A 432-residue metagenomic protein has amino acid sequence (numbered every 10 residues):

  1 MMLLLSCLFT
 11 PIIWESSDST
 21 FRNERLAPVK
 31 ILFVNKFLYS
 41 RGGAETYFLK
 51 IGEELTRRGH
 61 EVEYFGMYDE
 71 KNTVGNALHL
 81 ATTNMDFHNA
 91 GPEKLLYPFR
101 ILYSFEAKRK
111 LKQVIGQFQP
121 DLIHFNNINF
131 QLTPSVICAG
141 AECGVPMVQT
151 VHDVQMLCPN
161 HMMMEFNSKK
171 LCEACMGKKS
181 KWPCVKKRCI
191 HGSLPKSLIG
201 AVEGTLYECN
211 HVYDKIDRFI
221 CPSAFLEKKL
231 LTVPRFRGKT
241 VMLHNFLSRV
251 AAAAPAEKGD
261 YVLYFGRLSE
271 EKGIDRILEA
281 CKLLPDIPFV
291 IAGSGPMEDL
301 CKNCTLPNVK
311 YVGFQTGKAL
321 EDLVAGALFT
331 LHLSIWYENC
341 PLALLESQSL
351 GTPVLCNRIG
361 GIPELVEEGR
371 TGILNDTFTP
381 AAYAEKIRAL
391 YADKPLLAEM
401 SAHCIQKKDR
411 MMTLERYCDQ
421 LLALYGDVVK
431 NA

Functional and structural regions predicted by a protein language model:
E142, Q155, K170-R218: Membrane-proximal helix-turn-helix segments that form the acceptor-binding/catalytic region of lipid-linked
I220, L247, A254-K272, L278-L284 (+1 more regions): Conserved donor-binding/catalytic core segment of Leloir-type glycosyltransferases
F225, F246: Carbohydrate-associated surface elements
D299-D322: Nucleotide-activated donor-binding/catalytic signature segment of Leloir-type glycosyltransferases, i.e., the conserved
A325-N339, T352: Acidic donor-binding loop of glycosyltransferase active sites
L344, I359-G369, I373-N375: Short acidic/histidine- and often glycine-rich active-site loop of Leloir-type glycosyltransferases that engages
E368-G369, I373-P380, A389-K394: Conserved acidic donor-binding segment of nucleotide-sugar-dependent glycosyltransferases
A382, A389, L396-M411, Y417-A423: A short, well-ordered alpha-helix in the C-terminal region of glycosyltransferases
